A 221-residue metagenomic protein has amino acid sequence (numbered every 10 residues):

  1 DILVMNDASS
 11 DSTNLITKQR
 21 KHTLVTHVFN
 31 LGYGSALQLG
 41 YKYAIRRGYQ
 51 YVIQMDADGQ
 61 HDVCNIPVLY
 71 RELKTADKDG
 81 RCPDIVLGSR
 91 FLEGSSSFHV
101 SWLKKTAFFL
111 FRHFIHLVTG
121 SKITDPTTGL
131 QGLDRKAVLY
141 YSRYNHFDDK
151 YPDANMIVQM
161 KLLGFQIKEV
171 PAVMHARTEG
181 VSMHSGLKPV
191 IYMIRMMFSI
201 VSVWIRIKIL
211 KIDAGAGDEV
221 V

Functional and structural regions predicted by a protein language model:
D1-M5: Hydrophobic targeting segments
N6-N14, G59: A conserved acidic beta->alpha catalytic loop
Q19-K21: Short, structured coil segments at secondary-structure junctions
V25-R46, Y51-I53, V63-K150, R177-I194 (+1 more regions): Acceptor/aglycone-binding surface of glycosyltransferases and processive sugar-polymer synthases
S121-K122, N145-D148, I157-H175: Catalytic donor-sugar/metal-binding loop of nucleotide-sugar-dependent glycosyltransferases
K136, R195-V221: Terminal low-complexity segments of carbohydrate-biosynthetic enzymes
A154: DNA-recognition element of transcription regulators
